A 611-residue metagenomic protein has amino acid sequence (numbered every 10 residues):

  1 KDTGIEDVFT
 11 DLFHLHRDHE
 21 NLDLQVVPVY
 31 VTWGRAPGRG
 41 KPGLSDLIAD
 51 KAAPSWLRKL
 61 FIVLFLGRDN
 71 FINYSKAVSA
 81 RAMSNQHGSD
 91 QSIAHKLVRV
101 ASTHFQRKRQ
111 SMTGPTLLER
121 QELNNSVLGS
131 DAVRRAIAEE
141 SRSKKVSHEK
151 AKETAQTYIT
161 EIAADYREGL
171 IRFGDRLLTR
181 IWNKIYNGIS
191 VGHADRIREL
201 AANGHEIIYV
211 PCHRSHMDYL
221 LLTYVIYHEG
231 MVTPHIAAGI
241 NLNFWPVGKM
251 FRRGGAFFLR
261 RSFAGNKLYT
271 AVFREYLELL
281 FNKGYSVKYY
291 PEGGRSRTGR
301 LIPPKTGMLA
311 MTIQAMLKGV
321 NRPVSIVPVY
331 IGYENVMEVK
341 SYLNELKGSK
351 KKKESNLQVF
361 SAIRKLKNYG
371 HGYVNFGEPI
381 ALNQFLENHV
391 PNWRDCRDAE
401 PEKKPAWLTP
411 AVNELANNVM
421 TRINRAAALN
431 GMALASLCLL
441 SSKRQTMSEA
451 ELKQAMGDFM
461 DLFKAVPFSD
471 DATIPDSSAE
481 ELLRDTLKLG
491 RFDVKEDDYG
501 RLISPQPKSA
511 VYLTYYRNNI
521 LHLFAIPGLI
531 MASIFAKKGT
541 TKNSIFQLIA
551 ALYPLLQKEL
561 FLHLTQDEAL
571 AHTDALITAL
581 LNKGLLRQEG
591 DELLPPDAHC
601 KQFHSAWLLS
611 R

Functional and structural regions predicted by a protein language model:
K1-R611: Membrane-interfacial terminal anchoring regions of lipid-handling membrane enzymes
